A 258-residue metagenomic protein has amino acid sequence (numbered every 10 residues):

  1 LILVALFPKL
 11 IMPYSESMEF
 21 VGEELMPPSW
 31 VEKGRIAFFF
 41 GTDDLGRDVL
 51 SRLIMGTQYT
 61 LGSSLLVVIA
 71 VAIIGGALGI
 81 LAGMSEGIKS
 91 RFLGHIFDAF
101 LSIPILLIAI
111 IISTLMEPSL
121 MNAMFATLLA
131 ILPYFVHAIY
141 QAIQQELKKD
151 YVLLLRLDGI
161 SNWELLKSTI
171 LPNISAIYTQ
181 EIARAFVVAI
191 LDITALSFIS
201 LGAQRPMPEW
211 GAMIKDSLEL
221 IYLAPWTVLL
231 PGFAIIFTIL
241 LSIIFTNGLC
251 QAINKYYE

Functional and structural regions predicted by a protein language model:
V4-G41, I199-M207: Hydrophobic alpha-helical transmembrane segments of membrane transport/permease proteins and related membrane-embedded
P8-L10, S63-D98, I110: Transmembrane-helix boundary motif in ABC transporter permease subunits
F39, D43, G83-K89, L93-Q145: Generic hydrophobic transmembrane alpha-helix motif, especially the helices
R47-G62, E86-G94, L147-K148, V152-Q180: Amphipathic cytosolic juxtamembrane alpha-helices at the membrane-cytosol interface of multi-pass membrane transporters
R52-S63, T114-Y134, W226-G232: Loop-to-helix entry region at the N-terminal start of transmembrane alpha-helices in multi-pass membrane transporters
V68, P118-K167, I177-A189: Membrane-cytosol interface at the C-terminal ends of specific transmembrane alpha-helices in multi-pass membrane
T114-L115, I143, D192-A234, E258: Glycine-rich helix-loop "coupling/hinge" segments at transmembrane-helix boundaries in multipass transporters
L129-A130, A176, Q180-R184, P225-E258: C-terminal transmembrane helix and the adjacent membrane-cytosol boundary/short C-terminal tail of inner/organellar
